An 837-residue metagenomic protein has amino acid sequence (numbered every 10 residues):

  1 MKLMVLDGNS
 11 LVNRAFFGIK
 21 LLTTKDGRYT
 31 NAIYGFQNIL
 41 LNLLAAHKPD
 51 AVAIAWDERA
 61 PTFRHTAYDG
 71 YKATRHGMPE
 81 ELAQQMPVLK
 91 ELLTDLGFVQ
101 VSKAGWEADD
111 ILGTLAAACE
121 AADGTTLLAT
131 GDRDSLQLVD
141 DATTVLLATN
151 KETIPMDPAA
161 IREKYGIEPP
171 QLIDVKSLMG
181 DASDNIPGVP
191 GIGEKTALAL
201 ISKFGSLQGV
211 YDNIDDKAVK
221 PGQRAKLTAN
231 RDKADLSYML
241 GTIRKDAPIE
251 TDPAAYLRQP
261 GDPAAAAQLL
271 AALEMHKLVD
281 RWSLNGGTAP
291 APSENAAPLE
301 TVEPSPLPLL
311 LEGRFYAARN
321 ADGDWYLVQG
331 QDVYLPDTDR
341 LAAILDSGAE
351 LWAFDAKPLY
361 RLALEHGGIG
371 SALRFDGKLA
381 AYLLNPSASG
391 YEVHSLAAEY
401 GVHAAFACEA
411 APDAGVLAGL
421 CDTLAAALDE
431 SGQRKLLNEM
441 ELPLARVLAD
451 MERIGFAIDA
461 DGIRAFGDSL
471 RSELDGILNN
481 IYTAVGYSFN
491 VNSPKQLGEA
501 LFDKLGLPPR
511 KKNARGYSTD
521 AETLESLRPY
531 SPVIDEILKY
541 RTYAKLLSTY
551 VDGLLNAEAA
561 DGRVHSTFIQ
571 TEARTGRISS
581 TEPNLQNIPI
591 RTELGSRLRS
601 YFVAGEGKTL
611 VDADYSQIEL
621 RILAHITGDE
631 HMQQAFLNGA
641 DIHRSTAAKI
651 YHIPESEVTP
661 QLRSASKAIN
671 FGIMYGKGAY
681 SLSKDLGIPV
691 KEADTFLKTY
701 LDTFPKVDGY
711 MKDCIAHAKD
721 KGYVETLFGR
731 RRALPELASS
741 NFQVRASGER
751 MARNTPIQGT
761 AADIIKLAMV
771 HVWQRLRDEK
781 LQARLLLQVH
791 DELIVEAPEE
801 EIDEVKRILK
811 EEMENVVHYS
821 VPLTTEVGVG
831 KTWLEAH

Functional and structural regions predicted by a protein language model:
L3-M4, G8-A53, D69-G70, T74-E81 (+4 more regions): Conserved RNase H-like, two-metal-ion catalytic cores of nucleic-acid enzymes
V5-L6, L128-T130, R374-F375, V491 (+1 more regions): Short hydrophobic beta-strand that contains or immediately precedes a catalytic carboxylate
L22-T23, A73-I249: Extended two-metal-dependent nuclease catalytic cores across DNA- and RNA-processing enzymes
E152-K176, S183, G323-L448, S472 (+1 more regions): Active-site-proximal helix-loop-helix substrate-binding element of RNase H-like nuclease domains
N230-D339, S347-A356, A410-E593, T609 (+6 more regions): Conserved "right-hand" nucleotidyltransferase catalytic core of DNA-directed polymerases
Y360, H366, R374, K378-A407 (+3 more regions): Function-dense linear segments that define catalytic or interfacial modules in macromolecule-processing proteins
R453, D561, H565-S566, Q570-A573 (+5 more regions): Conserved catalytic core of nucleic-acid polymerases
S472-N479, T483-I534, D702-R750, N754-P756 (+1 more regions): C-terminal polymerase-core module
